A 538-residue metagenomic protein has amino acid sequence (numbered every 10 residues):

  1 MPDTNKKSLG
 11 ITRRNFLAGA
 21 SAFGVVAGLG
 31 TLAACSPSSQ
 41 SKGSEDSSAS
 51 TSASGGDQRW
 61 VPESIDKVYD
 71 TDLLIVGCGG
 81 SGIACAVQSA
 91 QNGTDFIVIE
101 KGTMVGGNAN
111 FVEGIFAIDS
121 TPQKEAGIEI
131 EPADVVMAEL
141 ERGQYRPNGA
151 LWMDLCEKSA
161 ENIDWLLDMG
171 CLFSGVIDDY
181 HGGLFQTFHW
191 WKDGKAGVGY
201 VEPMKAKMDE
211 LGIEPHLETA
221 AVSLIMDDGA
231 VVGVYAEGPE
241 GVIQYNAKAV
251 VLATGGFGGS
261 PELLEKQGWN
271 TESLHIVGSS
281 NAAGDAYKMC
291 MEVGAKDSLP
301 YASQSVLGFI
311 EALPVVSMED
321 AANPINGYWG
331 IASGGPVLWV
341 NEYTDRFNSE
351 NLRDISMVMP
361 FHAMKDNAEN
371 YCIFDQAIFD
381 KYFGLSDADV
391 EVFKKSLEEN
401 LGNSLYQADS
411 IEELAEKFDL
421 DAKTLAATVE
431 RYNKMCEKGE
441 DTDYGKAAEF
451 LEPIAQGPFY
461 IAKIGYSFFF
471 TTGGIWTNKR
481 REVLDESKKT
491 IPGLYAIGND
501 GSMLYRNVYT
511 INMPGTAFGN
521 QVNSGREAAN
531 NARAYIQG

Functional and structural regions predicted by a protein language model:
M1-T12, A22-L29: N-terminal secretory signal peptides
K6, G19, A53, W60-P62 (+5 more regions): Conserved N-terminal/central alpha/beta ligand/cofactor-binding core
L32-E45: Bacterial lipoprotein signal-peptidase II cleavage site
K67-G79: Beta1/beta-strand and adjacent pyrophosphate-binding region of the FAD-binding site in flavoprotein oxidoreductases
I225-I243: Conserved beta-strand-loop-beta-strand element in the redox core of flavoprotein oxidoreductases
G238, Y245, A249-L313, N512-P514 (+1 more regions): Glycine-rich loop(s) and the adjacent beta-strand/alpha-helix scaffold that form part
Y287-L420: An anion/pyrophosphate-binding glycine-rich loop and adjacent beta-alpha core in soluble alpha-beta enzymes
T424-V508: A glycine-rich dinucleotide-binding beta-alpha-beta segment and adjacent secondary-structure elements that constitute
